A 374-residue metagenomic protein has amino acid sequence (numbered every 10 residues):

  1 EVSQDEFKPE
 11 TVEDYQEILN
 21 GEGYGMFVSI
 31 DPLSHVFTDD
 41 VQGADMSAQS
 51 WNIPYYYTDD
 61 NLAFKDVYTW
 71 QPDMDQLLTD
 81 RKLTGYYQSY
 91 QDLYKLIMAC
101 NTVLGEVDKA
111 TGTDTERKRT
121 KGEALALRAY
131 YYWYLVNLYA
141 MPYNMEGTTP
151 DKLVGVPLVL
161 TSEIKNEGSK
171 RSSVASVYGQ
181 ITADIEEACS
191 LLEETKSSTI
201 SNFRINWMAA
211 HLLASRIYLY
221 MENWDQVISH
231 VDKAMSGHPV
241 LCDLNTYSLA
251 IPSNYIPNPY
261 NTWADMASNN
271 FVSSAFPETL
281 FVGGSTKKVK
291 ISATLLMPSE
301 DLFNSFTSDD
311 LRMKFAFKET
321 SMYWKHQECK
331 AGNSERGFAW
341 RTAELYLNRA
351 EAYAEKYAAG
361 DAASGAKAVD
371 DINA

Functional and structural regions predicted by a protein language model:
E1-S47, L302, D370-N373: Membrane-proximal, proline-rich intrinsically disordered regions
N61-Y139, S172, E187-S197, G332-W340 (+3 more regions): Conserved, well-structured interaction surfaces
L138-G179: Short coil/linker segments at helix-helix boundaries
Y178, W224, A359-G365: TPR-repeat structural position
W207-M208, L213-L241: Aromatic-residue-lined binding/catalytic grooves and analogous aromatic/hydrophobic interfacial grooves in multimeric
D301-R341: Flexible, polar/acidic helix-loop-strand segments at domain edges
